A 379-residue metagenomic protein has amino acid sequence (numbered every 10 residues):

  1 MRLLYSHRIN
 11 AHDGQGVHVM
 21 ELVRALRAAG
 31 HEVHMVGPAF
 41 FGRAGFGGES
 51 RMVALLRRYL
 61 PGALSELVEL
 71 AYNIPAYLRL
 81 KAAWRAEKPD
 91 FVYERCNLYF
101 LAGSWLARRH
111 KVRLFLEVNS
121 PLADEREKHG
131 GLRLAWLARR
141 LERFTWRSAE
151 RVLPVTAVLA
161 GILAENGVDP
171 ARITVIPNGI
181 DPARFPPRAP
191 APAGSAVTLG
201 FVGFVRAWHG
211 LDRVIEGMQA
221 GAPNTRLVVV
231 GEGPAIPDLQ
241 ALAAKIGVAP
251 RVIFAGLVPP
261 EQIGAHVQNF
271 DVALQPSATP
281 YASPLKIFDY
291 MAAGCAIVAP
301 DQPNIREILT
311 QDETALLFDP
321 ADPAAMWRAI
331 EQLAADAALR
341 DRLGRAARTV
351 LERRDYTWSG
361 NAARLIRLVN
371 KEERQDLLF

Functional and structural regions predicted by a protein language model:
M1-R43, R213-Q219, Y356, L378: N-terminal subdomain of nucleotide-sugar transferases
L4, P192-M218, V228: Conserved donor-binding/catalytic core segment of Leloir-type glycosyltransferases
L78-A82, L101, W105-R109, L122 (+1 more regions): Membrane-proximal helix-turn-helix segments that form the acceptor-binding/catalytic region of lipid-linked
V158, G179: Carbohydrate-associated surface elements
P237-E261: Nucleotide-activated donor-binding/catalytic signature segment of Leloir-type glycosyltransferases, i.e., the conserved
V272, A296-A299: Short hydrophobic beta-strand element within catalytic cores of glycosyltransferases and related nucleotide-activated
Q311-D312, L316-P323, Q332-A338: Conserved acidic donor-binding segment of nucleotide-sugar-dependent glycosyltransferases
A325, Q332, L339-R354: A short, well-ordered alpha-helix in the C-terminal region of glycosyltransferases
